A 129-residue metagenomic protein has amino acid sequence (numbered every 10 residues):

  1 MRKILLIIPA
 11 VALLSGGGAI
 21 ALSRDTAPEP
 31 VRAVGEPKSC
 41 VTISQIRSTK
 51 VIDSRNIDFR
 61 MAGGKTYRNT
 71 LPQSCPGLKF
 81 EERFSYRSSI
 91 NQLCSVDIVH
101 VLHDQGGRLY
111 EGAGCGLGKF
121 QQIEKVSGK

Functional and structural regions predicted by a protein language model:
M1-I4: Positively charged n-region of N-terminal signal peptides that target proteins for export
L6-I7, R87: General helical structural elements
I8, D53, E124: Residues that line or immediately flank small-molecule/substrate-binding pockets and catalytic motifs
I8-G16: Bacterial N-terminal signal peptides
S15-G17, V34, G106, E111: Feature targets compositionally biased, intrinsically disordered low-complexity regions with long contiguous runs
A21-Q73, G77: N-terminal secretory signal peptides
P72-K129: Helix-rich interaction surfaces within compact, conserved domain-sized segments that mediate assembly or partner
